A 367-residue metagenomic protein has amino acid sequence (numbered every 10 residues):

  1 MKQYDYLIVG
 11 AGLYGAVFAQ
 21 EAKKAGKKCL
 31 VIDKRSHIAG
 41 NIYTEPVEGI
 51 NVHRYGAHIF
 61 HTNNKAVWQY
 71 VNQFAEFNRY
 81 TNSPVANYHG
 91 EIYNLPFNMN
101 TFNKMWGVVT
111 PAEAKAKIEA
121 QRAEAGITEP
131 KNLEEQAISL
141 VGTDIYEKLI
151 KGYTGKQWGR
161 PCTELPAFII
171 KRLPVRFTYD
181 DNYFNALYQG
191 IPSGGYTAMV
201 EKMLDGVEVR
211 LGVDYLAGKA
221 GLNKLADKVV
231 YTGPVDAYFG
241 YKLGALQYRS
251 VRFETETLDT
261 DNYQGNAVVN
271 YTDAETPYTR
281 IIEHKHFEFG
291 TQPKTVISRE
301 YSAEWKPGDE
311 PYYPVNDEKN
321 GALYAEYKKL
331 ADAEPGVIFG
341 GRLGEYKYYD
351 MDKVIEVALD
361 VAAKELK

Functional and structural regions predicted by a protein language model:
Y4, G26, V207, L225-D227 (+1 more regions): Short, well-ordered alpha-helix to beta-strand connector turns
Y4-V31, A362, L366: N-terminal Rossmann-like FAD-binding beta1-loop-alpha1 element of flavoenzymes
Q20-E48: Glycine-rich FAD pyrophosphate-binding loop
G40-N41, Y88, N94-L95, Y146 (+6 more regions): Short catalytic/ligand-binding loop motif for oxyanion handling, primarily in non-cytosolic enzymes, centered on
E48-A123: Dinucleotide-binding Rossmann-like beta1-alpha1 core, especially the glycine-rich loop that anchors the ADP
H89-Y93, M99-K228, T232, A237-F239: Active-site/ligand-binding neighborhood in enzyme catalytic cores
Y215-L330: Mid-domain catalytic core of redox enzymes that form a hydrophobic substrate pocket/lid adjacent to a catalytic redox
E310-K367: C-terminal catalytic lobe of FAD-dependent flavoproteins
